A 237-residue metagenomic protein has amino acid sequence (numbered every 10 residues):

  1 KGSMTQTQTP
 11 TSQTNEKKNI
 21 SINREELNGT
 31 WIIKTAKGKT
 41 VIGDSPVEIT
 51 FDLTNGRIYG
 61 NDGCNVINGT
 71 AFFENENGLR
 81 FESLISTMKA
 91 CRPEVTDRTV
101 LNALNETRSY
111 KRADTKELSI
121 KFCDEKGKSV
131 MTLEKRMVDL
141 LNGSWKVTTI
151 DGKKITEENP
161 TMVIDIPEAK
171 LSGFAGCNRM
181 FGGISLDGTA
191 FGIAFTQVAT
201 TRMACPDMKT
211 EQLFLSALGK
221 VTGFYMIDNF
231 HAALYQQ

Functional and structural regions predicted by a protein language model:
G2-Q237: Lipid interaction determinants
